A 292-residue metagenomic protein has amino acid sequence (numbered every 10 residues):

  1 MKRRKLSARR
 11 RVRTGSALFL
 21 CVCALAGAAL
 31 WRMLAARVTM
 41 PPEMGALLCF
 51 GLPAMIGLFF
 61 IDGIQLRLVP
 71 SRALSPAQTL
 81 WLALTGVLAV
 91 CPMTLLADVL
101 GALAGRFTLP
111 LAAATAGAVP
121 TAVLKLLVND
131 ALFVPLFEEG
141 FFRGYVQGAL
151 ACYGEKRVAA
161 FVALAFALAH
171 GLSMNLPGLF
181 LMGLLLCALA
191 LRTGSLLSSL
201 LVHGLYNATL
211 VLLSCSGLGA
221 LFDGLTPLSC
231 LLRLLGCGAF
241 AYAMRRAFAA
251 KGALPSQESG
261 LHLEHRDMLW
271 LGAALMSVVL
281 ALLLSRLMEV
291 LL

Functional and structural regions predicted by a protein language model:
K2-K5, T39-V87, C91, D98-L109 (+1 more regions): Membrane-helix interface linkers and caps
K5-E43, L132-F133, F141, L205 (+1 more regions): Transmembrane alpha-helical insertion/packing segments
R13-A29, W81-C91, W270-L280: Alpha-helical transmembrane segments
L18-D62, W81, P227-L235: Alpha-helical transmembrane segments in multi-pass membrane proteins
L25-A36, R67-T79, G101-L109, L172-L185 (+1 more regions): Hydrophobic alpha-helical transmembrane segments
A26-A35, I56-I61, P92-A104, A169 (+6 more regions): Alpha-helical membrane-inserting segments
M40, L66-G140, Q147-C152, L283-L292: Juxtamembrane helix-loop-helix connectors linking adjacent transmembrane helices in multi-pass membrane enzymes
K125-L291: Transmembrane helix-loop-helix hairpins at the membrane interface of multi-pass integral membrane proteins
